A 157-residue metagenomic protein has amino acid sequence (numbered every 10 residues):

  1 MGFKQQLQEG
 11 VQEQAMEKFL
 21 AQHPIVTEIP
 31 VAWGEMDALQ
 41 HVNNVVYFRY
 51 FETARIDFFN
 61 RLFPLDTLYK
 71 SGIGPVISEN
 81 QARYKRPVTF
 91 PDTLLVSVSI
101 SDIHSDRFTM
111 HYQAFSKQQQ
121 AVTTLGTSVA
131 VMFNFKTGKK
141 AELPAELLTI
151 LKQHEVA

Functional and structural regions predicted by a protein language model:
G2-T27, V88-F90, I100-A157: HotDog/MaoC-like acyl-thioester-processing domains
T27-E28, V45-Y50: Early exported N-terminus immediately downstream of N-terminal targeting peptides
E28-A32, R83, V129: Generic structural detector for well-ordered beta-strands
F58-F108, T123, V131: Hydrophobic beta-strand-centered segment that forms part of the acyl-chain substrate-binding groove
